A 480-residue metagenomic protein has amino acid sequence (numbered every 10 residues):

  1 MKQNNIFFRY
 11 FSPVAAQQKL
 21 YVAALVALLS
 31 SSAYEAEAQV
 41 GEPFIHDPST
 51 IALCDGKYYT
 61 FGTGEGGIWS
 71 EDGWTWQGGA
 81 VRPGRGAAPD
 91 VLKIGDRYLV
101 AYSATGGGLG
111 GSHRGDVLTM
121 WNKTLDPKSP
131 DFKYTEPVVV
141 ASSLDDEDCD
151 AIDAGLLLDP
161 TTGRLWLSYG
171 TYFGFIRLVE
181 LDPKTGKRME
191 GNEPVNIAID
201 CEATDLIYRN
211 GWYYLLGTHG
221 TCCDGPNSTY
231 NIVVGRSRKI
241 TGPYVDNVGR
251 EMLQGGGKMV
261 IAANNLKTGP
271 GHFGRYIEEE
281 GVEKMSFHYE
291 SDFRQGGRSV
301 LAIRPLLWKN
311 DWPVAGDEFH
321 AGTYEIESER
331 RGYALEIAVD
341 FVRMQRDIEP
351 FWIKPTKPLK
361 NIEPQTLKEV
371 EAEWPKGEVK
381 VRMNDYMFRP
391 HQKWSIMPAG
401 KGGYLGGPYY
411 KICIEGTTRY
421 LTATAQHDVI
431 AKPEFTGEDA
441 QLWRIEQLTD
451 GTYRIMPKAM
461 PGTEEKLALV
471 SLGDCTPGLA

Functional and structural regions predicted by a protein language model:
M1-K2, E35: Secreted/periplasmic carbohydrate-active enzymes, especially glycoside hydrolases
Q3-V22: Bacterial N-terminal signal peptides that target proteins for export
K19-S32: Bacterial N-terminal signal peptides
A36-E349, K354-K368, K376, D385-G403 (+3 more regions): Carbohydrate-active catalytic/glycan-binding domains of CAZyme proteins, especially the secreted or lumenal ectodomains
E329-V342, I414-H427, P457-T476: Extracellular/lumenal glycan-associated surfaces
P350-F351, V379-N384, V429-E434: Aromatic-rich beta-strand patches that line glycan-recognition/binding surfaces of extracellular proteins
K401-G402, F435, M460-P461: Short polar/acidic secondary-structure junctions
